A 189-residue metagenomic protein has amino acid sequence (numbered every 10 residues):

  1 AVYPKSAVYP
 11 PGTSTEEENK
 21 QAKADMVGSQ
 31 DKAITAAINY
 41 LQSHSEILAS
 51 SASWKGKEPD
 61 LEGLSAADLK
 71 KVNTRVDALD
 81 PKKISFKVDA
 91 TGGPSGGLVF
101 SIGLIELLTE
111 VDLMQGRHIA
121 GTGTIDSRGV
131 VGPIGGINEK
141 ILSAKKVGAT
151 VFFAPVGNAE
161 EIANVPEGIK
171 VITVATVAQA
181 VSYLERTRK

Functional and structural regions predicted by a protein language model:
A1-L113, K145-K146, A154-K189: Intrinsically disordered, Ser/Thr/Pro/Gly-rich linkers and terminal tails that flank and connect PDZ domains
K82, D112-G135: Catalytic-site beta-strand/loop segments enriched in glycine and acidic/polar residues
I119, F152-P155: Short glycine/proline-rich, acidic loop/turn segments that cap or connect secondary-structure elements
